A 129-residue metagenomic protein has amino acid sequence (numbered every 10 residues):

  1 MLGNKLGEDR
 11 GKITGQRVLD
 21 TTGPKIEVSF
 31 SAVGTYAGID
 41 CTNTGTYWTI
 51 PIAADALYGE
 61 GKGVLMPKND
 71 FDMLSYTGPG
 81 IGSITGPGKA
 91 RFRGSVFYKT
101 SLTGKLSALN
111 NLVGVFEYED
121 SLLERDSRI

Functional and structural regions predicted by a protein language model:
M1-I129: Beta-strand-enriched cores of mature, soluble protein domains
